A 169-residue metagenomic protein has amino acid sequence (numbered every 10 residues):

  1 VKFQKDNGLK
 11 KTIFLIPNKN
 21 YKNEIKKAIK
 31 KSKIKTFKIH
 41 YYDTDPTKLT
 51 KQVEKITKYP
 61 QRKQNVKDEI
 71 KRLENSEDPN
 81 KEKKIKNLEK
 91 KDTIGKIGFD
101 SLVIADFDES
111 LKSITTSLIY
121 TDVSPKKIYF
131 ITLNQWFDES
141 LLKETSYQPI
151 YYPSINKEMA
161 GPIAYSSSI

Functional and structural regions predicted by a protein language model:
V1-F107: Extracellular/periplasmic Venus flytrap/periplasmic-binding protein
P17-K19, F107-E109, Q135-W136, I155: Solvent-exposed coil/turn segments that connect beta secondary-structure elements in extracytoplasmic/periplasmic
I34-H40, L49, E54-E82, I97-G98 (+1 more regions): Extracellular/periplasmic periplasmic-binding protein-like sensory domains
S101-I119: Hydrophobic alpha-helical
